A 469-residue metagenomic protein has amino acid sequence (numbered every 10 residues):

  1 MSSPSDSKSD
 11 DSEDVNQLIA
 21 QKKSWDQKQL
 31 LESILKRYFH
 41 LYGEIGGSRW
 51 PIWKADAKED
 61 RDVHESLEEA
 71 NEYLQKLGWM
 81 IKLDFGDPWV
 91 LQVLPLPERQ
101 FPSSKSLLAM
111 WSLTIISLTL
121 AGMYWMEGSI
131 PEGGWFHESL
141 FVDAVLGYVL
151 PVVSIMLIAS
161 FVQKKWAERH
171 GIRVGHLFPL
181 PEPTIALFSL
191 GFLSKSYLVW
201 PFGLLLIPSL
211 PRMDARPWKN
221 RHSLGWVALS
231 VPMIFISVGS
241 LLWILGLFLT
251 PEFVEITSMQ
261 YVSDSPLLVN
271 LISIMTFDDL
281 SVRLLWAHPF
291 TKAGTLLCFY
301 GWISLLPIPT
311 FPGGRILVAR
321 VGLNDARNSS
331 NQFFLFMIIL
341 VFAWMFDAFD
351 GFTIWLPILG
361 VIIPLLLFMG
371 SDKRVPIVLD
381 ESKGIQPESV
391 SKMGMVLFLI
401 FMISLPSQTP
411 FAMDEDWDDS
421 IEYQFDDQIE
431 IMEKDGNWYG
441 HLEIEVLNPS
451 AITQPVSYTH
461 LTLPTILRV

Functional and structural regions predicted by a protein language model:
M1-Q454, L461: Hydrophobic transmembrane alpha-helices and their immediate loop junctions in multi-pass integral membrane proteins
T459-T465: Conserved small/polar residues in nucleotide/adenosyl-binding loops
L467-V469: Extended, solvent-exposed polar beta/coil surface segments
